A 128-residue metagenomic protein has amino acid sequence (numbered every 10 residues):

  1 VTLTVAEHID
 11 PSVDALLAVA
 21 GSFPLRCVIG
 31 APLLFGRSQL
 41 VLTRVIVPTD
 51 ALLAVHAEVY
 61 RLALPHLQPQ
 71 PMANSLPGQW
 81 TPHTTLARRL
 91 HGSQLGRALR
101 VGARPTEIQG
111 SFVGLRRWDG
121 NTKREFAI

Functional and structural regions predicted by a protein language model:
T2-I128: Histidine-dependent nucleotide/RNA phosphoesterase domain, centered on the 2H-phosphoesterase fold with its duplicated
